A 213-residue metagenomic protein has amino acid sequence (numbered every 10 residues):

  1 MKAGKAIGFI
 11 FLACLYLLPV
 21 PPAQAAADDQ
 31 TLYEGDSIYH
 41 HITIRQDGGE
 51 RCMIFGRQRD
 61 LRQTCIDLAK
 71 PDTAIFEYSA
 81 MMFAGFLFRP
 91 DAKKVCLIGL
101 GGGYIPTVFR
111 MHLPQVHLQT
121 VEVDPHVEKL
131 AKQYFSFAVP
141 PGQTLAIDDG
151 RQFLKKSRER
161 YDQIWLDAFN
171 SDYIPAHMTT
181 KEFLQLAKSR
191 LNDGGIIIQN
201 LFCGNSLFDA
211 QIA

Functional and structural regions predicted by a protein language model:
M1-G8: Bacterial N-terminal signal peptides that target proteins for export
G8-L18: Bacterial N-terminal signal peptides
I10, T31-E34, D60, A146 (+1 more regions): Short, functionally important structural connectors and interaction interfaces within domains
P21-C52: N-terminal auxiliary segments of SAM/dcSAM-dependent transferases
D29, Q46, T73-A213: The AdoMet/dcAdoMet-binding core of the Class I SAM-like
E50-T64: A short, structured beta-strand/loop element
D67-P71: Short glycine-enriched, charge-decorated loop/helix-capping segments at active-site entrances that position
